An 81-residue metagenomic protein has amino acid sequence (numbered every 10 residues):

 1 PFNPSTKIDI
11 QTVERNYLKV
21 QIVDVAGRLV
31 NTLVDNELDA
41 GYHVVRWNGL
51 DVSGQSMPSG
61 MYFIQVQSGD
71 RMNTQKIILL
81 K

Functional and structural regions predicted by a protein language model:
F2-K81: C-terminal outer-membrane/trafficking sorting elements
